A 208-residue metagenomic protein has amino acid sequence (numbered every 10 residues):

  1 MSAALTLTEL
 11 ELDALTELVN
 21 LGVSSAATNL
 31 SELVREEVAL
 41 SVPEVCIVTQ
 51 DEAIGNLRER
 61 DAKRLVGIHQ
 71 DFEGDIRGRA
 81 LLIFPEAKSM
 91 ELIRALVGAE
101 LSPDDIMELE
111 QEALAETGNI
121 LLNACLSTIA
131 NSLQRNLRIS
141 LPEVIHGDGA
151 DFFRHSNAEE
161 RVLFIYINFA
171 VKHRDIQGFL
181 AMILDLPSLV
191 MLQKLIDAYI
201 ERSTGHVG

Functional and structural regions predicted by a protein language model:
S2-G208: Composition-driven recognition of glycine/serine/threonine/acidic- and proline-rich low-complexity segments and repeats
